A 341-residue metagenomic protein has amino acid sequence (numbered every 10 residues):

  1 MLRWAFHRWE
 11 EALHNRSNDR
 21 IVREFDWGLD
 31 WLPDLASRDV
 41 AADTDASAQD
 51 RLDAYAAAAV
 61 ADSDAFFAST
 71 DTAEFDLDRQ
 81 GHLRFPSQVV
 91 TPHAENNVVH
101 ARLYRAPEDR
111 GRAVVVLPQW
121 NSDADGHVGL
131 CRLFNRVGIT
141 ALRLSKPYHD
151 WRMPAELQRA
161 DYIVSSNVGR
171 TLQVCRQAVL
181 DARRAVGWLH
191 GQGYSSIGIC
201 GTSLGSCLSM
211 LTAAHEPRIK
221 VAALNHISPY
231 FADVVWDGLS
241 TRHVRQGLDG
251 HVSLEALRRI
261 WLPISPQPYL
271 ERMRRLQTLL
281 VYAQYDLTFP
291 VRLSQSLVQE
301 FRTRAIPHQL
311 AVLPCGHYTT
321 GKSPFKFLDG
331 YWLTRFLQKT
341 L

Functional and structural regions predicted by a protein language model:
M1-R84: N-terminal targeting or regulatory segments adjacent to alpha/beta-hydrolase or S9 domains
A94-V99, R105-V114, R136, M273: Proline/glycine-enriched tight loop/beta-turn segments at coil->beta junctions that connect or precede beta-strands
V116-R176: Cap/lid segment of the alpha/beta-hydrolase catalytic domain
V179-S195: Conserved acidic catalytic loop of the alpha/beta-hydrolase fold
G201-G205, S209: Gly/Ala-rich beta-loop-alpha elbow adjacent to hydrolase catalytic centers
M210-A256: Hydrolase active-site cap/lid region
D237-L293: The feature captures the conserved acid-bearing segment of alpha/beta-hydrolase catalytic domains
Q295-L341: C-terminal catalytic histidine-bearing segment of alpha/beta-hydrolase fold enzymes
